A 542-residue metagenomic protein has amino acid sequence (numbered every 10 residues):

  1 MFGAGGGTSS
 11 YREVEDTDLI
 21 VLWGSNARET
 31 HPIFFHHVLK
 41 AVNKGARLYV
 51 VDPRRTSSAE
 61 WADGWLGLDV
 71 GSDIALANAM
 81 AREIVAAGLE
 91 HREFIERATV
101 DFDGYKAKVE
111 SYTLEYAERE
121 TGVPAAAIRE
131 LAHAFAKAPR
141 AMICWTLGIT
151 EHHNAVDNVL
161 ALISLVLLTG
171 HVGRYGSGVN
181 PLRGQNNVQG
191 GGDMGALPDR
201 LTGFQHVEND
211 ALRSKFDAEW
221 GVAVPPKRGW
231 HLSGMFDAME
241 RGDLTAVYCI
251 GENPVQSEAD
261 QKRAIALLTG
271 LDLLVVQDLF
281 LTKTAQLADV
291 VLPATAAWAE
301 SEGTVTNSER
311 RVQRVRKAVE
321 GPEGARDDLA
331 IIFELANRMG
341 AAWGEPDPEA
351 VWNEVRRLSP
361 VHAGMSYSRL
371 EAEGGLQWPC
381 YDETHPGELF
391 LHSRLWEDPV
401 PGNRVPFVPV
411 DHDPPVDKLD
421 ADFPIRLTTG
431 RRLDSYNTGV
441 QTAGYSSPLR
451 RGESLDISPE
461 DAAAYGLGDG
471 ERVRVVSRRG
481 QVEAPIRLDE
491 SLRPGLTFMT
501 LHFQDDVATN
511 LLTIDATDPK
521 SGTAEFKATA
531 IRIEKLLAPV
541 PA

Functional and structural regions predicted by a protein language model:
M1-N187, H206-P386, L395, L427 (+1 more regions): Cofactor-pocket helix-loop regions in the catalytic cores of large enzyme subunits
G7, I128-E130, H231-M235, V408-P414 (+2 more regions): Glycine-rich, charged/polar anion/phosphate-binding loops that engage phosphate groups from diverse ligands
R28, T150-E151, D434-S435, D506 (+1 more regions): Short, acidic Gly/Pro/Ser/Thr-rich loop/turn segments
Q189-G192: Extracellular/periplasmic loop regions
G195-D199: Surface-exposed loop and adjacent secondary-structure segments within mature catalytic domains
V315-E334, R487-A524: Active-site-adjacent segment of 2-oxoglutarate/Fe(II) JmjC oxygenases
A372-I457, A464-L512, E534-L536: Long, compositionally biased stretches
T517-A542: Long, low-complexity intrinsically disordered regions
